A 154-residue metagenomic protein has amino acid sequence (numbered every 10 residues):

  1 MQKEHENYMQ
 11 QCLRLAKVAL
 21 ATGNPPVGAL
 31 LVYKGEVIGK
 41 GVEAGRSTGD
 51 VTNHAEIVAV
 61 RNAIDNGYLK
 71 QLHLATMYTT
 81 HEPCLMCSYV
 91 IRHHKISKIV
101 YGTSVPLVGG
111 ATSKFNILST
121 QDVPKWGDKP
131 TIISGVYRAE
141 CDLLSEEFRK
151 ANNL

Functional and structural regions predicted by a protein language model:
M1-T22, P83-L154: Zinc-dependent deaminase
L13-K17, V60, I64-D65: Generic structural signal for well-ordered alpha-helical scaffold segments
G23-V27, H73: Short, basic and Ser/Thr-rich N-terminal targeting/leader segments
V27-G35: Short beta-strand scaffold segments in enzyme catalytic cores
S47-V58: A short, polar/charged loop-to-alpha-helix boundary motif
N53, R61-H94: Helix-adjacent hinge/juxtasegments
